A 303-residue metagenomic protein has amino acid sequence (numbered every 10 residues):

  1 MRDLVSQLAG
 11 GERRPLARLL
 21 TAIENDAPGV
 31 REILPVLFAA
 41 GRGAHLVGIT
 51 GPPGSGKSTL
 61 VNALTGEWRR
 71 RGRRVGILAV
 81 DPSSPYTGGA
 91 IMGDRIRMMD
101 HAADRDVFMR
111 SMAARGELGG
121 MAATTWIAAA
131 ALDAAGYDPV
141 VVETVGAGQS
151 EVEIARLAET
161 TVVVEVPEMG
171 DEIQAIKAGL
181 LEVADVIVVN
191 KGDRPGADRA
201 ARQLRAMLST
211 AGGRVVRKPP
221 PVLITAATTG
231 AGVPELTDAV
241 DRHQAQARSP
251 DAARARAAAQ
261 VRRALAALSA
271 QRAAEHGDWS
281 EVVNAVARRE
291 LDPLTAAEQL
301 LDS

Functional and structural regions predicted by a protein language model:
R2-V5, M112, V188, P221-T225 (+1 more regions): Short hinge/gating elements
D3-S55, V61-S150, I154-E172: Nucleotide-state-sensitive switch-loop elements of NTP-binding domains
V5, L20-T21, V189, L223 (+1 more regions): Amphipathic alpha-helical segments within well-ordered protein domains
G10, T21-P28, A39, R70 (+7 more regions): Generic secondary-structure signature for well-ordered alpha-helical cores
T144-V189, R194-Q203, M207: Conserved P-loop NTPase nucleotide-binding/switch module
V183-V186, G192-Q244: Canonical P-loop GTPase G-domain recognition
I224-A227, P234-S303: Long, well-ordered amphipathic alpha-helical subdomains in the mid-to-C-terminal portions of large enzyme subunits
